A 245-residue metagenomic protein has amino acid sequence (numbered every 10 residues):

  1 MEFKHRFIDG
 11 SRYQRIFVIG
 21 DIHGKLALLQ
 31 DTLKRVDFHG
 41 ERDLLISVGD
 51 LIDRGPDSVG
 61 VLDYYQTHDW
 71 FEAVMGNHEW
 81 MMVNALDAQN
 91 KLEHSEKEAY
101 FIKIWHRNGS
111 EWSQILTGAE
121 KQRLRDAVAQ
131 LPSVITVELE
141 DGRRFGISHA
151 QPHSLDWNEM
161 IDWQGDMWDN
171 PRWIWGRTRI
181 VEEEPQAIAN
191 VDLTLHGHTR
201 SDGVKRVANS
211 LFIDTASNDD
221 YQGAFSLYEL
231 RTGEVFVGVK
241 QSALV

Functional and structural regions predicted by a protein language model:
M1-L62: N-terminal active-site segment of His-dependent metallophosphoesterases
R15-H23, R144-Q151, L211-I213: Active-site-proximal beta-strand elements of phosphoester/diester hydrolases
V18, L45-S47, A73-V74, G146 (+2 more regions): Residue-level marker for buried hydrophobic side chains located in beta-strands that build the well-ordered beta-sheet
D21, D50, Y65, G76-N77 (+5 more regions): Divalent metal-coordination and catalytic microenvironments
H23-A27, D53-P56, W80-V83, H153-L155 (+2 more regions): Active-site environment of divalent metal-dependent phosphoester hydrolases
S58-L62, Q66-V137, D141-R143, W173-G176: Active-site neighborhood of divalent metal-dependent phosphoester bond hydrolases
E120-G203: His/acidic metal-ligating clusters that form di-metal
I174-Q241: Conserved beta-sheet core of the metallophosphoesterase superfamily
